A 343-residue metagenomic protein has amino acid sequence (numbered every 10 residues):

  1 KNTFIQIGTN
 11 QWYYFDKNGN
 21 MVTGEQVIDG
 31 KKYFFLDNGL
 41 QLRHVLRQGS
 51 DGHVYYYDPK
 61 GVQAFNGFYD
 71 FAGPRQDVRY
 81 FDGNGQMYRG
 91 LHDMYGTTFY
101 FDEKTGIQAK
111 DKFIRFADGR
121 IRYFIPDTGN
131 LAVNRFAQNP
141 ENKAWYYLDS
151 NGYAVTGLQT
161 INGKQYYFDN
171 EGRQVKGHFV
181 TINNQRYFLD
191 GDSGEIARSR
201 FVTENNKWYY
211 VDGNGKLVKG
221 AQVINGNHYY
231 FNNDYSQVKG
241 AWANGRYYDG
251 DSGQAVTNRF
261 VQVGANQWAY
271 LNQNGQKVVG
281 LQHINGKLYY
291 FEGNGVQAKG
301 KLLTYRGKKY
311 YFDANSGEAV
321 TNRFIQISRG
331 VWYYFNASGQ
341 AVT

Functional and structural regions predicted by a protein language model:
K1-T343: Extracellular adhesion/carbohydrate-binding repeat motifs centered on closely spaced tryptophans
